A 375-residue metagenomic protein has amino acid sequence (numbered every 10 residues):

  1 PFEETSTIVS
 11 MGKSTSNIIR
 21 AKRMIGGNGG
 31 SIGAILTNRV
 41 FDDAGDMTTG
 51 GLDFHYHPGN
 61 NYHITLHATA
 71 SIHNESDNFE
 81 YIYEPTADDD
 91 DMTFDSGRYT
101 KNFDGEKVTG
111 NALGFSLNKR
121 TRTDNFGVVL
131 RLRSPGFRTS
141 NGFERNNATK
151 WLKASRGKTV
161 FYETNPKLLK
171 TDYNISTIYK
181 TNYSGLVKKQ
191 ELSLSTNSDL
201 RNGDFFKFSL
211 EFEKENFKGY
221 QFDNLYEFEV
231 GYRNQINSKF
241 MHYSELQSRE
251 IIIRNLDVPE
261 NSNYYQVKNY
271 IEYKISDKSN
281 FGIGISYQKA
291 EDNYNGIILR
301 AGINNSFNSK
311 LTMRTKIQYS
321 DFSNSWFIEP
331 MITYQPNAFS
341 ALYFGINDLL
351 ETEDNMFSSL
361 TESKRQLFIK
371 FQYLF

Functional and structural regions predicted by a protein language model:
P1-G45: A conserved hydrophobic secondary-structure block that centers on an alpha-helix together with its immediately flanking
M47-T49, H55-G59, H63-F375: Exposed, low-structure sequence patches enriched in small/polar residues
